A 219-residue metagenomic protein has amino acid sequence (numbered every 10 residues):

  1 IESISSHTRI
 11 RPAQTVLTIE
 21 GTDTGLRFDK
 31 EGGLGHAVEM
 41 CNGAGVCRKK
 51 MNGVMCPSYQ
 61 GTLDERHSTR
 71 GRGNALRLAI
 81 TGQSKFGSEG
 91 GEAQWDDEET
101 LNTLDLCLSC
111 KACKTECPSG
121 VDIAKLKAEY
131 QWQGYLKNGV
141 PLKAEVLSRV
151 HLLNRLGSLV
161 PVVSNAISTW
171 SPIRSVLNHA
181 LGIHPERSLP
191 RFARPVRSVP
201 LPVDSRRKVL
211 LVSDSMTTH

Functional and structural regions predicted by a protein language model:
I1-L106, K125, E129-G139, A144-R149 (+1 more regions): Ferredoxin-type iron-sulfur electron-transfer modules and their immediate structural context
K85-H219: Iron-sulfur-cluster electron-transfer modules
